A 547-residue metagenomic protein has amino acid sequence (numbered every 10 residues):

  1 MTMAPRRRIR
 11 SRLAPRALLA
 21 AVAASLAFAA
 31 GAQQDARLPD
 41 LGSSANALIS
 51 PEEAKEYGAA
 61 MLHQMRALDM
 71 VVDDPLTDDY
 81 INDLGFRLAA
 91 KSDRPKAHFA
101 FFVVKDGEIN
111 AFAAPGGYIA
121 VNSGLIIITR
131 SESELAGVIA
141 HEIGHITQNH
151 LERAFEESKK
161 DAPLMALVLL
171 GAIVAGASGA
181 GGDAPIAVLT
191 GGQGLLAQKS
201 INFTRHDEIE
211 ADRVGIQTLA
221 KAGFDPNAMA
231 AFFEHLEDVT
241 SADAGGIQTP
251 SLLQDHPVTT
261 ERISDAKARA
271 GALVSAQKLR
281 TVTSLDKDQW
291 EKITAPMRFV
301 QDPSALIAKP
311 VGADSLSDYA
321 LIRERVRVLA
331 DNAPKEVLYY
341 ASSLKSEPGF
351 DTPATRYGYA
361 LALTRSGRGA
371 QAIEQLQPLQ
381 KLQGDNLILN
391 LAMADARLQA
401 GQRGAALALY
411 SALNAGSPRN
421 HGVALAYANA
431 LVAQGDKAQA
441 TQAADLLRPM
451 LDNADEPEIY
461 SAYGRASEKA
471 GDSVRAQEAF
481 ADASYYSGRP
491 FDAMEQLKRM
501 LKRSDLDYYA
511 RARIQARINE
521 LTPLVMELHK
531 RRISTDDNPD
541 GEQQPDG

Functional and structural regions predicted by a protein language model:
T2-L13, L18-F112, S241, I322 (+12 more regions): Hydrophobic or amphipathic, alpha-helical segments that drive membrane association/targeting
Q33, L41-L48, A59, V71 (+8 more regions): Extracytoplasmic and endomembrane cell-envelope/extracellular-matrix remodeling and assembly machinery
T77, A97, F155-A166, A184-A187 (+1 more regions): Acidic/histidine metal-binding catalytic segments
V121, G137-H145, N149, A211: Active-site recognition of the HExxH zinc-binding catalytic motif
S123-G137, I201-H206: Short pre-active-site segment immediately N-terminal to the catalytic Zn-binding motif
S133, I143-K160, S178: Catalytic Zn2+-binding segment of zinc metalloproteases
P163-S178, A187-L196: Membrane-active amphipathic alpha-helices enriched in small hydrophobic residues
